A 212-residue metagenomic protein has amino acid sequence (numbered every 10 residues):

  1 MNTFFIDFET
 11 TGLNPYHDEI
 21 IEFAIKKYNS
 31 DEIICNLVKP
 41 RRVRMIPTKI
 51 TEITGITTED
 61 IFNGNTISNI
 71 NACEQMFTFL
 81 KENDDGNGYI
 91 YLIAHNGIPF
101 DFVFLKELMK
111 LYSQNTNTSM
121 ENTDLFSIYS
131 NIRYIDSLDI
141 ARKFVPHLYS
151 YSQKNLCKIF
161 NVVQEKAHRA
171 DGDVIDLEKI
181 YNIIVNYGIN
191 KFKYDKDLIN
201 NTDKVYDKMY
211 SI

Functional and structural regions predicted by a protein language model:
M1-K110, S150, N155-H168: Conserved non-catalytic scaffold segment of RNase H-like nuclease domains
D101-R133: Substrate-recognition/cap helix-loop segment adjacent to the acidic, metal-dependent catalytic center of Asp-based
E107-N115, K143, I159, I180-Y187: Active-site catalytic microenvironments for nucleophilic, acid-base chemistry
D124, Y134-L148: Short alpha-helix plus adjacent loop in nuclease-associated cores
L148, Q164-K166, Y187-K191: Substrate-binding/catalytic groove segments of enzymes that remodel or degrade extracellular structural polymers
I159, E178-I212: Acidic two-metal-ion nuclease catalytic site recognized across multiple nuclease folds, prominently DnaQ/RNase D-T
G172: Acidic donor-binding loop at a coil-to-helix junction in glycosyltransferase catalytic cores that engages
